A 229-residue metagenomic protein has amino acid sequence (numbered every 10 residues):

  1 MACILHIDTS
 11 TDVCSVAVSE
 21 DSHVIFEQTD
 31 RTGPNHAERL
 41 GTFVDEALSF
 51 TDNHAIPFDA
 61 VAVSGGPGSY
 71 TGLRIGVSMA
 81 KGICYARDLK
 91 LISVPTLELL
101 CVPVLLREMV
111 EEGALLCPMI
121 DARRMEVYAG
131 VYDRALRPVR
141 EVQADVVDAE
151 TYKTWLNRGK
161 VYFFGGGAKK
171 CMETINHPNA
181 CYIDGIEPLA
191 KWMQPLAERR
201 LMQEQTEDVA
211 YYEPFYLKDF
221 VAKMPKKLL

Functional and structural regions predicted by a protein language model:
M1-P67: N-terminal beta-alpha supersecondary unit
H23, N35, K90-P188, Y216 (+2 more regions): Surface "functional belts" at beta-alpha junctions
R31-R39, Y70, R74, S78 (+2 more regions): Residues at secondary-structure transition points
A47-T51, A86, V104, M193-L201: Stable alpha-helical structural segments in soluble proteins, enriched in small hydrophobic residues
T51-F58, Y85-V94, E111-E112: Phosphate-handling active-site elements
A62-T96: DPxDG-like acidic metal-binding loop motif
I183-L229: Acyltransferase
